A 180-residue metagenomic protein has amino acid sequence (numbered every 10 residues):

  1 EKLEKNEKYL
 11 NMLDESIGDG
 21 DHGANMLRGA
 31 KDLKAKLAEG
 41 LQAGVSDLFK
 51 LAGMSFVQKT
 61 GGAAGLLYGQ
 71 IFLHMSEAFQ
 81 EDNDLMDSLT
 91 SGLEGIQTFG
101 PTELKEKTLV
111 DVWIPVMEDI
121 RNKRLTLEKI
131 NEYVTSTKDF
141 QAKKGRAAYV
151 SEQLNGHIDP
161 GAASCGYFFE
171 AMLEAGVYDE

Functional and structural regions predicted by a protein language model:
E1-E180: N-terminal loops that bind phosphate or other acidic moieties and the adjacent beta-alpha structural core
